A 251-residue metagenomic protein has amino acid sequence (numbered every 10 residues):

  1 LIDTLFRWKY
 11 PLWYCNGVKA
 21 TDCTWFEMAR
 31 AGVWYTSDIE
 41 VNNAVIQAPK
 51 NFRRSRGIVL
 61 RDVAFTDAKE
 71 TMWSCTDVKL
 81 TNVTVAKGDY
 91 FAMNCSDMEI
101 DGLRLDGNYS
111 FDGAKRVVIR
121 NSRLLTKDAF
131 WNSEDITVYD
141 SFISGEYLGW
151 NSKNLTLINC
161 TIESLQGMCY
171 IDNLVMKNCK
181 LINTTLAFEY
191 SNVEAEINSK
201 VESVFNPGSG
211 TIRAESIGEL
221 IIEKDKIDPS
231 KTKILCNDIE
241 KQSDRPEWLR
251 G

Functional and structural regions predicted by a protein language model:
L1-G251: Long, distal/terminal scaffolding or interaction modules with repetitive or compositionally biased sequence
